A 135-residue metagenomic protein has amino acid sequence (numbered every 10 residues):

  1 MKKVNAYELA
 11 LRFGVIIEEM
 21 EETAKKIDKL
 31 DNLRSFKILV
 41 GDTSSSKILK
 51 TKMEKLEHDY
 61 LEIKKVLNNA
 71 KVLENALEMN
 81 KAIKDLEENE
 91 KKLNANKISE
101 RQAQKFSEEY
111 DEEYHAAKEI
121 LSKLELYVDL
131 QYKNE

Functional and structural regions predicted by a protein language model:
K2-E8, E21-E135: Long, low-complexity or tandemly repetitive, helically biased scaffold regions used for multimeric assembly/adhesion
Y7, G14-V15: N-terminal coiled-coil initiation/transition segments in long coiled-coil scaffolds
